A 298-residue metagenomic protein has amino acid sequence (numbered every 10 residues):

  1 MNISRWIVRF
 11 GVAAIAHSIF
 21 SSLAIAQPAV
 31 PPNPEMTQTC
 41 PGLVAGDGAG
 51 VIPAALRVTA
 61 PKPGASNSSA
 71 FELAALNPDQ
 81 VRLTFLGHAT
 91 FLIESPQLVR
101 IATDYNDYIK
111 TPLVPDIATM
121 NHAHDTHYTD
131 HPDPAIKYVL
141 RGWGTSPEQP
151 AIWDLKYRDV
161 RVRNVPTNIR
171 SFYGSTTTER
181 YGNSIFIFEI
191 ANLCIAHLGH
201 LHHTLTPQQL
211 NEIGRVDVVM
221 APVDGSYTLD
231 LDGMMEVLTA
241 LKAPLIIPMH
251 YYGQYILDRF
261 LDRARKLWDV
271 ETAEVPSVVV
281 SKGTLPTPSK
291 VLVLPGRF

Functional and structural regions predicted by a protein language model:
M1-W6: N-terminal secretory signal peptides that target proteins for export/translocation
R9-S22: Bacterial N-terminal signal peptides
L23-R170, L193-L198, D217-A221, Q254-V278 (+1 more regions): Metallo-beta-lactamase
V114, L241-K242: Short, structured coil segments at secondary-structure junctions
I169-L241, Y252-R259: Active-site-proximal loop/helix segments of hydrolase catalytic cores
M249: A Lys-centered signature of the CheY-like receiver
